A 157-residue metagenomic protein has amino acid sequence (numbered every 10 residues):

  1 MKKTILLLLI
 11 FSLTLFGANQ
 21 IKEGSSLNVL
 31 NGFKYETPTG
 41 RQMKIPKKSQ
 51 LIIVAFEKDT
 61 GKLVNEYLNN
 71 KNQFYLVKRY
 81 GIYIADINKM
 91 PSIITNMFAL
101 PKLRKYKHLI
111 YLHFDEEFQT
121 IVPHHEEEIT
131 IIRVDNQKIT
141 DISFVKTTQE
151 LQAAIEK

Functional and structural regions predicted by a protein language model:
T4-L13: Sec-dependent N-terminal signal peptides
A18-M43: N-terminal "domain-start" segment that seeds a small globular fold
T37, V64-N69, E116-F118: N-terminal post-signal-peptidase region of extra-cytosolic proteins
K47, F114-E150: Thiol/disulfide oxidoreductase modules built on the thioredoxin-like
L51, T60-P101: Structural microenvironment flanking redox-active thiols in thiol-disulfide oxidoreductases
I82-I84, A99-H124: Short, internal strand/loop/helix patches that form the active-site neighborhood or redox-interaction surface
